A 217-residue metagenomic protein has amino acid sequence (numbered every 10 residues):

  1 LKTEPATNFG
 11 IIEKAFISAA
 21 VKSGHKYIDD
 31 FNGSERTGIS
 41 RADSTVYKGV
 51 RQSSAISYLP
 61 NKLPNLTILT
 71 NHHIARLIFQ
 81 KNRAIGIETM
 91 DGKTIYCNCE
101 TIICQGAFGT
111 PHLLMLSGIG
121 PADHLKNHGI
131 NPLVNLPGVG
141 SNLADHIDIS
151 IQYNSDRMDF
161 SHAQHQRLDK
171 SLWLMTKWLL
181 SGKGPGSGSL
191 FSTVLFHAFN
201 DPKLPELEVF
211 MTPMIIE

Functional and structural regions predicted by a protein language model:
L1-A84, E88, S150-M175: Conserved redox-cofactor binding core of oxidoreductases
P5, T89, D145, Y153-N154 (+2 more regions): Hydrophobic side chains in beta-strands
I28, T67-L69, Y96, N131-N135 (+1 more regions): General small-molecule cofactor/ligand-binding pocket signal
E35, A75, F108-G109, I216: Solvent-exposed loop/turn segments at secondary-structure junctions within structured extracellular/periplasmic domains
L66-T67, T94, C99-T101, V194 (+1 more regions): Beta-sheet entry/capping signal
L77-Q80, G86-L179, K183-P185: Glycine-rich loop(s) and the adjacent beta-strand/alpha-helix scaffold that form part
K183, L190-E217: C-terminal catalytic lobe of FAD-dependent flavoproteins
